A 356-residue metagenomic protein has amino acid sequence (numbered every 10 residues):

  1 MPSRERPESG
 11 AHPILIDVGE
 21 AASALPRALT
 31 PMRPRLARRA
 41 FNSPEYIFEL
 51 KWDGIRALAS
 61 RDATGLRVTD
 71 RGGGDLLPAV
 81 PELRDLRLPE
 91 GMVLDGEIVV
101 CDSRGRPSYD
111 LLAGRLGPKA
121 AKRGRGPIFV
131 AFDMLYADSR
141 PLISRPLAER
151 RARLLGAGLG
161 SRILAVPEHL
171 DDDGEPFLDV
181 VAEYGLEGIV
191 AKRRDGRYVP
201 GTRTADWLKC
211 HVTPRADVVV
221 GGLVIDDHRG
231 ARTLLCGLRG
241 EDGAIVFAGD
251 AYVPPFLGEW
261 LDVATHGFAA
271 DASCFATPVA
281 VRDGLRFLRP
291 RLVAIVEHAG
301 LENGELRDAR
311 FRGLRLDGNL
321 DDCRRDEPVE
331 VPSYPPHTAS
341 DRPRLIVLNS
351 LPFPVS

Functional and structural regions predicted by a protein language model:
M1-S356: Catalytic cores of nucleic-acid ligases and guanylyltransferases
